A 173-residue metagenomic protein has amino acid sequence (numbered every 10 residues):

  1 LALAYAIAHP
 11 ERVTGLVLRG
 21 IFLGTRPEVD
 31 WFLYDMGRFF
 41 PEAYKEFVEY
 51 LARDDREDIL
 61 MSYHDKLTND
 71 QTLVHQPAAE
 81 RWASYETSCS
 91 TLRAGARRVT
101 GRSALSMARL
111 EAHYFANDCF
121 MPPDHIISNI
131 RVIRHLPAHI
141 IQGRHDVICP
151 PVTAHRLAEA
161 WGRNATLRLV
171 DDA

Functional and structural regions predicted by a protein language model:
A2-A6, L18: Short helix immediately C-terminal to the catalytic nucleophile in hydrolase catalytic domains
E11-Y63: A catalytic-pocket lid/entrance helix-loop region that shapes and gates access to the active site across common
M61, D65-R97: Accessory cap/linker subdomain of secreted extracellular hydrolases
R97-A104: Small-residue-rich helix-loop
H113-I130: Active-site nucleophile elbow and catalytic-triad environment of alpha/beta-hydrolase enzymes
P122, V147-T153: Conserved alpha/beta-hydrolase "acid-adjacent" motif
I133-R134, I140-Q142, D146: Short beta-strand/loop motif that positions the catalytic acidic residue of the alpha/beta-hydrolase fold
P151-A173: Catalytic histidine neighborhood in serine/cysteine hydrolases with alpha/beta-hydrolase-type architecture
